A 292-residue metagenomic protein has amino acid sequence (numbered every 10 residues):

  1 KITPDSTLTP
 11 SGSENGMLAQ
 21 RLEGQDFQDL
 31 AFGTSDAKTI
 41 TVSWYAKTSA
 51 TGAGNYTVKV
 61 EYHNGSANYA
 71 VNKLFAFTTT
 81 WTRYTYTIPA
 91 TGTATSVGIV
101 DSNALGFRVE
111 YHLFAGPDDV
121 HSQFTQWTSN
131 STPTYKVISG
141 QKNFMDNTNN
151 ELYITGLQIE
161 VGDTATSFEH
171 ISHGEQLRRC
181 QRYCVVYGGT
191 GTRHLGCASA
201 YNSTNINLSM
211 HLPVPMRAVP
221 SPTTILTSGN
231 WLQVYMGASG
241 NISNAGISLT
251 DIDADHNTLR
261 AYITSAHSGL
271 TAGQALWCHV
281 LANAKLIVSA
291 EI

Functional and structural regions predicted by a protein language model:
K1-I292: Extracellular and organelle-lumenal recognition/adhesion modules and their flexible linkers in secreted
